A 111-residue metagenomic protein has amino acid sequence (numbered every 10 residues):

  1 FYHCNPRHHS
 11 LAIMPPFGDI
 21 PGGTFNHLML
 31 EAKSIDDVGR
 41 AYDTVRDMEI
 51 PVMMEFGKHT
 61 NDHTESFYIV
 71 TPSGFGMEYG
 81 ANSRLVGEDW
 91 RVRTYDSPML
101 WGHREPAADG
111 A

Functional and structural regions predicted by a protein language model:
F1-H9: Core segments of cupin and vicinal oxygen chelate
R7, G18-D19: Short connector loops/turns at beta-strand edges and beta->alpha or beta->beta junctions
H9-L11, M77: Short beta-strand segments
I13-F17: Amphipathic N-proximal alpha-helical interface segments
G22: Long C-terminal interaction/binding lobes of large macromolecular proteins
N26: Long, contiguous binding/interaction regions
L30-M77, A81-E88, T94-D96, W101-A111: Vicinal oxygen chelate
